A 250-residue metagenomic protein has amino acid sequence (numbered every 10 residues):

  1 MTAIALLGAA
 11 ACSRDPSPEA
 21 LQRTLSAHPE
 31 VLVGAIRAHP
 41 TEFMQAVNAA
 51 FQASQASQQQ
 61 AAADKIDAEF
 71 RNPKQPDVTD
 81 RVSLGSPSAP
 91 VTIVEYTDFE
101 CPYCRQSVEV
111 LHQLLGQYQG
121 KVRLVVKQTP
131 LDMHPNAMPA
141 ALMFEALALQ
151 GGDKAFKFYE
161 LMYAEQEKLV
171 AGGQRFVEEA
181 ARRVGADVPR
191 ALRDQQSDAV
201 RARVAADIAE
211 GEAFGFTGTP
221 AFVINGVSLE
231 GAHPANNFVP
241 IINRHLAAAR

Functional and structural regions predicted by a protein language model:
M1-A10: Sec-dependent bacterial lipoprotein signal peptides
C12-N136, A202-A213, A247-R250: Extracytoplasmic thiol/disulfide redox context detector
L131-R250: Cysteine-centric redox/oxidoreductase cores and disulfide-bonded domains
